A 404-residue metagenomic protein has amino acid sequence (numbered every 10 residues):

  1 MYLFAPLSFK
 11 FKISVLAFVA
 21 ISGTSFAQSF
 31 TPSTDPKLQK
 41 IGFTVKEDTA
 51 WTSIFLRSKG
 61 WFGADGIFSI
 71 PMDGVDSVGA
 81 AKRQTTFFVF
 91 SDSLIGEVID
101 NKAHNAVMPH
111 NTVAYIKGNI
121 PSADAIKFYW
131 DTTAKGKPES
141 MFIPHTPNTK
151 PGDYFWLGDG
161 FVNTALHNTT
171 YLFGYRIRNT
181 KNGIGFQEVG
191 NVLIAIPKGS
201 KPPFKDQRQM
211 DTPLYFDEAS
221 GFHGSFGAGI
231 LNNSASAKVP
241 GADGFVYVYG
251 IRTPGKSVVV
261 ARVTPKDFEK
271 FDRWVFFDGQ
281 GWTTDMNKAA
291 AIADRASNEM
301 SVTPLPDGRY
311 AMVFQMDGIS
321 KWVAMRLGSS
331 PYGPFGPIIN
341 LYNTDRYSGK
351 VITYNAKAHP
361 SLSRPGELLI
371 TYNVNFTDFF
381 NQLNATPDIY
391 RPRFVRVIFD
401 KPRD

Functional and structural regions predicted by a protein language model:
M1-F30: Bacterial Sec-dependent N-terminal signal peptides
Q28-F62, M72-D153, V162-F222, G241-S297 (+3 more regions): Beta-rich carbohydrate-recognition and catalytic domains
G66, D153-G158: Membrane-entry segments of alpha-helical transmembrane domains in multi-pass membrane proteins
S69, G160, S236, M300-V302 (+1 more regions): Hydrophobic core register within WD40 beta-propeller blades
G158, A219-I230, S297-M300, T353: Repeated scaffold domains used in trafficking and secretory/extracellular systems, primarily beta-propellers
G227-V239: Long, low-complexity, proline- and polar/charged-enriched segments that are largely intrinsically disordered
I352-H359: A short, acidic, amphipathic alpha-helical segment used as a generic capping/interface helix at domain edges
